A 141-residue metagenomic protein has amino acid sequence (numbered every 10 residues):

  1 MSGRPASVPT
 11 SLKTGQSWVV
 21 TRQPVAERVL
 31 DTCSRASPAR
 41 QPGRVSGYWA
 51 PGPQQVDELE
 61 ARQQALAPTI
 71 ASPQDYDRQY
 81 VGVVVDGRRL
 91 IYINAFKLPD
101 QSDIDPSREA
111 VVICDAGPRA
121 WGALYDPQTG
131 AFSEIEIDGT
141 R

Functional and structural regions predicted by a protein language model:
M1-W121, Y125-R141: Intrinsically disordered, low-complexity acidic regions enriched in Pro/Ser/Thr
